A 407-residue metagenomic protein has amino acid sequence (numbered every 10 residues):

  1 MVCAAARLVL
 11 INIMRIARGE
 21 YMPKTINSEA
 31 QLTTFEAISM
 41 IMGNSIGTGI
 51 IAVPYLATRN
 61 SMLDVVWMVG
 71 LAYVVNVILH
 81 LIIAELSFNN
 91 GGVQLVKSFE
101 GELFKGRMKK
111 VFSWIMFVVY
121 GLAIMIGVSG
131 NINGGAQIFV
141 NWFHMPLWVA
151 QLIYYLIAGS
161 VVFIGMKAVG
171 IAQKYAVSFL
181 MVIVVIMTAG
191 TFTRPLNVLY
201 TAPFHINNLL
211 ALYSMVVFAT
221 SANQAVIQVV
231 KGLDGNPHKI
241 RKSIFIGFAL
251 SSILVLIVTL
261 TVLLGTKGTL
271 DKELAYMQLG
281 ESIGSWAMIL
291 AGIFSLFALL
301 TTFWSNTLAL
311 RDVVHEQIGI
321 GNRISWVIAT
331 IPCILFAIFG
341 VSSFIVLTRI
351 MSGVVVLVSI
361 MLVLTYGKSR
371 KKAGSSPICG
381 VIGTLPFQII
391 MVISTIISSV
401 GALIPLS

Functional and structural regions predicted by a protein language model:
A4, L10-Y55, N60, V77-L81 (+3 more regions): Membrane-interface "cap" regions at the ends of multi-pass membrane proteins
P23-E29, V65-M68, I82-G127, V140-L147 (+3 more regions): Transmembrane-helix boundary/entry motifs in multi-pass membrane transporters
K24-S28, H144, W148-I153, I157 (+2 more regions): Helix-loop-helix junctions that connect adjacent transmembrane segments in multi-pass membrane transporters
I38-S45, S113-G121, V140-G165, F179-T188 (+3 more regions): Transmembrane alpha-helical segments of multi-pass small-molecule transport proteins
Y55-S61, N133-W148, K167-V177, L274-L299 (+2 more regions): Transmembrane helix-loop boundary segments of multi-pass membrane transporters
K97-R107, N131-Q151, K231-N236, K242-I253 (+1 more regions): Helix-loop-helix connectors at the membrane interface of multi-pass transporters/channels
W148-I153, I246-L254, T259-E273, L296-W304 (+2 more regions): Loop-to-transmembrane helix boundary motifs in multi-pass membrane proteins
I183-M187, F297-N306, W326-P332, M351-S376: Hydrophobic alpha-helical segments of multi-pass membrane transport proteins
